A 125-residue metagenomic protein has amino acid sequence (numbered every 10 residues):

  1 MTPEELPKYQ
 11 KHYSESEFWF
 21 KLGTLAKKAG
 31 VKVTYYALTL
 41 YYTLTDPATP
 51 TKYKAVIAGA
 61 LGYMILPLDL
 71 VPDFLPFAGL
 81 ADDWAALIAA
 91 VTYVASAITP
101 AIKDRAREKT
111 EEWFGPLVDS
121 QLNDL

Functional and structural regions predicted by a protein language model:
M1-K52, V91-L125: Terminal, membrane-proximal amphipathic helices and intrinsically disordered targeting/regulatory segments
V31-T92: Hydrophobic alpha-helical membrane segments of integral membrane proteins
